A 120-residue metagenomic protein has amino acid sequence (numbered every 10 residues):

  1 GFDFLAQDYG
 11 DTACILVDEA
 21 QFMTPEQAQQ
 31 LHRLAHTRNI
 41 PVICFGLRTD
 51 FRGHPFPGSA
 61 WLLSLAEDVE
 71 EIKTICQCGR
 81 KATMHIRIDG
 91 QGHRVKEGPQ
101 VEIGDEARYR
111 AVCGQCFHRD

Functional and structural regions predicted by a protein language model:
F2-A6, Q21-D120: Replace "adjacent to P-loop NTPase cores in ATP/GTP-dependent enzymes" with "adjacent to NTP-binding cores
G10-M23: Conserved P-loop NTPase "ATPase switch" module shared by AAA+ and STAND
